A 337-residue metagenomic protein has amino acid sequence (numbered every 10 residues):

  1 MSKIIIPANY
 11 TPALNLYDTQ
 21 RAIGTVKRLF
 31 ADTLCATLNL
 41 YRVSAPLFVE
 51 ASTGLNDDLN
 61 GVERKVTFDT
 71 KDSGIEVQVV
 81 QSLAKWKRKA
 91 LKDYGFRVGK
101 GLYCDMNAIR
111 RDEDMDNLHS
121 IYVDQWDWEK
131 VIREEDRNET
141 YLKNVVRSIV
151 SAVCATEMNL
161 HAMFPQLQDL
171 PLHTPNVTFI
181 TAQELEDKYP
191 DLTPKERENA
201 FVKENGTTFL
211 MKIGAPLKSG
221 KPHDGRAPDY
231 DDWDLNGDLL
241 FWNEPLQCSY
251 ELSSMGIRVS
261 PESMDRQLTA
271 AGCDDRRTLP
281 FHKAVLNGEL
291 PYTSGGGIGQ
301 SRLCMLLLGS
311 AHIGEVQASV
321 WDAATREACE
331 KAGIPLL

Functional and structural regions predicted by a protein language model:
S2-H119, D127-V131: Class II aminoacyl-tRNA synthetase-like tRNA-binding/catalytic domains
D18-T25, L29, R137-N144, S148 (+3 more regions): Generic recognition of stable, solvent-exposed alpha-helical segments in well-folded globular domains
F30, L34-Y41, I149-L160, A311: A generic secondary-structure signal for well-formed alpha-helical elements
L47-A51, P165-L172, D322-R326: A glycine-rich phosphate-binding loop feature that marks nucleotide/adenosyl-phosphate handling sites
F68-T70, K92-V98, L118-S120, D169 (+3 more regions): A general structural signal for short secondary-structure junctions and capping/turn motifs
K100-L102, V123-D127, N205-T207, S249: Extracellular structured ligand-interaction cores
C104-E196: Extended, charged alpha-beta segments that form solvent-exposed binding/catalytic grooves in nucleic-acid-handling
I109, F179-L337: A translation/RNA-centric and nucleic-acid-associated enzymatic feature enriched in Class II aminoacyl-tRNA synthetases
